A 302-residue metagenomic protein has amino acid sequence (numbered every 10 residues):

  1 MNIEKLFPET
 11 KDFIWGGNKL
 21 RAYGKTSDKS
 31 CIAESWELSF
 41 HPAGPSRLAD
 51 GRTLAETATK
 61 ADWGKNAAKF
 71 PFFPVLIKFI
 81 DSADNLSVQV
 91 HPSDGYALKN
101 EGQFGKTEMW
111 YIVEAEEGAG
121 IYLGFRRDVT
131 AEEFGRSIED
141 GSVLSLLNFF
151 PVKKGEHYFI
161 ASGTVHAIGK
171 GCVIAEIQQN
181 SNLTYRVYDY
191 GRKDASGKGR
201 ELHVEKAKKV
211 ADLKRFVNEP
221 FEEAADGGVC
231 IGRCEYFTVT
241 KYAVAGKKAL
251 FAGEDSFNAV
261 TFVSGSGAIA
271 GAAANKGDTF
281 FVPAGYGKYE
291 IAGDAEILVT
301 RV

Functional and structural regions predicted by a protein language model:
M1-V129, T184, D189-V217, V239: Transition-metal
I77-K78, L86, E108-Y111, F149-F150 (+3 more regions): His/acidic/aromatic-lined binding-pocket segments of jelly-roll/cupin-type domains and related regulatory beta-sandwich
I80-N85, D94, G105, A115-G118 (+3 more regions): Ligand-binding loop in jelly-roll beta-barrel domains
E114-A119, D128, P151-A161, A167-G169: Secondary-structure boundary elements
G118-K153, G253, N258-N275: A short beta-strand-loop-beta hairpin characteristic of the jelly-roll/cupin
I138-E139, V143-L146, H157-F159, V165-F216: An exposed, glycine/acidic-rich loop-and-rim segment of catalytic or binding clefts
L147-F159, V173, I269-K288: Short acidic-glycine-tyrosine-enriched beta hairpin
N218-D278, G285-Y286: Acidic/His-leaning functional-site neighborhoods
